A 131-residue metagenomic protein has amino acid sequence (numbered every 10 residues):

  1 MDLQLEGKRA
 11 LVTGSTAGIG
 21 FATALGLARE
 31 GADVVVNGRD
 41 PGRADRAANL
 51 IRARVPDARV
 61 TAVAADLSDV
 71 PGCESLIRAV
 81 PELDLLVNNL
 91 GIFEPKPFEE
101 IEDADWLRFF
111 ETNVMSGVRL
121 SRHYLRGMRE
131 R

Functional and structural regions predicted by a protein language model:
M1-R9: Flexible N-terminal pre-Rossmann segment of NAD(P)-dependent oxidoreductases
R9, T16-G18, D40: Conserved glycine-rich cofactor-binding loop
A32-R46: Conserved glycine-rich Rossmann-like NAD(P)H-binding loop of the short-chain dehydrogenase/reductase
P41-G42, A64-S75, D103: The beta1-alpha1 cofactor-binding region of Rossmann-like NAD(H)/NADP(H)-dependent oxidoreductases
N89-E94: Conserved NAD(P)H cofactor-binding loop of Rossmann-fold oxidoreductase domains
P97-F98, D105-F110: Substrate-binding pocket helix/loop in short-chain dehydrogenase/reductase
S121-R122: A short, exposed helix-loop element centered on a Lys and neighboring polar residues
